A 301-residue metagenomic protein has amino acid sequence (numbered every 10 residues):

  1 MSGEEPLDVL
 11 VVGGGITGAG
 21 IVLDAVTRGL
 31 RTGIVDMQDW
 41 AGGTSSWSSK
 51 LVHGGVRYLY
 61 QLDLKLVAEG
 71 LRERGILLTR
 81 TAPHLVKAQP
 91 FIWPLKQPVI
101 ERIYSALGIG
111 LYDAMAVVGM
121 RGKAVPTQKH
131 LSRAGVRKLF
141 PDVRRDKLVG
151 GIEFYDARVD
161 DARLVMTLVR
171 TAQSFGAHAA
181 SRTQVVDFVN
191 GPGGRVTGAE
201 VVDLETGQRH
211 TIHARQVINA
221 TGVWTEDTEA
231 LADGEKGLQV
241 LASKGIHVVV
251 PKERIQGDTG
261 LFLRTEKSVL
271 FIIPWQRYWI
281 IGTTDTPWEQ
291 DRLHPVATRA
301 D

Functional and structural regions predicted by a protein language model:
G3-T17: Beta1/beta-strand and adjacent pyrophosphate-binding region of the FAD-binding site in flavoprotein oxidoreductases
E5-L7, T206-Q216: Core beta-strand elements of the Rossmann-like FAD/NAD(P) dinucleotide-binding domain in flavoenzyme oxidoreductases
A19, R28, F175: Conserved dinucleotide-binding and phosphotransfer motif residues
D24-T27, V35, P83-K87, D187 (+2 more regions): Active-site substrate-recognition segment that forms the wall of the catalytic cavity or substrate channel
V26-S46: Glycine-rich FAD pyrophosphate-binding loop
K50-G135, L139: Dinucleotide-binding Rossmann-like beta1-alpha1 core, especially the glycine-rich loop that anchors the ADP
V117-V118, A124, R137-F175, V196-E200 (+2 more regions): Helix-loop-beta segment of a Rossmann-like dinucleotide-binding subdomain
S181-T197: A conserved short coil-to-beta-strand element within the FAD-binding core of flavoproteins
